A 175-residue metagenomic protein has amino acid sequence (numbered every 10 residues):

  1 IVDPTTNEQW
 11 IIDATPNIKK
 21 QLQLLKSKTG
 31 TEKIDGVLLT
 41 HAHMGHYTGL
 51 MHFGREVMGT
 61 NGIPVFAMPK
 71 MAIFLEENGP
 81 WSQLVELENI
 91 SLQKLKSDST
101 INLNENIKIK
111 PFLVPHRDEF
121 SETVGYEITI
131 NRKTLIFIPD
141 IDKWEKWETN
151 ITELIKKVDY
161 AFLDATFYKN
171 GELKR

Functional and structural regions predicted by a protein language model:
I1-L25, L92-E153: Core dinuclear metal-dependent hydrolase active-site scaffold
N7-I11, T15-F66, D159: Active-site metal-binding motif and surrounding structural segment of the metallo-beta-lactamase
I12, T40, I138-P139, L163-A165: Active-site flanking residues adjacent to catalytic metal/cofactor-binding acidic residues
I34, L87-N89, V158, A165: Short, well-ordered alpha-helix to beta-strand connector turns
N61, V85-S91, E105-I107: A short helix-to-beta-strand connector/capping loop
K70-P80: A short, active-site helix/loop in glycosyltransferases that binds the activated sugar's phosphate group
T134, D142-R175: Cap/insert and terminal regions of metallo-dependent hydrolase folds
